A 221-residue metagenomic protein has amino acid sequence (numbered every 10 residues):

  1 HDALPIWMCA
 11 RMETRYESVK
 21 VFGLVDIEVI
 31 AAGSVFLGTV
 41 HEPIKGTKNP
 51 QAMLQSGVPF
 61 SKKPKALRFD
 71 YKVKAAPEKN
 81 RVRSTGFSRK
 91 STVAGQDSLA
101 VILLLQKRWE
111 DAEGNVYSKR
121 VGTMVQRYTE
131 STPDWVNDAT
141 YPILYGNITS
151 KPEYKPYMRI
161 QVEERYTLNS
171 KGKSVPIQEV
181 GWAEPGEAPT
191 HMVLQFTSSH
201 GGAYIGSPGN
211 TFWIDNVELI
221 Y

Functional and structural regions predicted by a protein language model:
D2-L4: Short, small-residue-biased leader/transition segments that mark boundaries at the very start of proteins
I6, K63-K65, D97-L99, N137 (+1 more regions): Residues that flank catalytic or metal-binding motifs in active/ligand-binding sites
I6-E13: Generic recognition of long tandem-repeat/solenoid scaffolds
E13-A112: Extracellular-facing segments of soluble proteins and assemblies that are Gly/Ser/Thr-biased and enriched in aromatics
A66-Y71, S98-Q106, V162-Q178, E184-G201: Internal, hydrophobic beta-strand segments that form the core of beta-sheet-rich folds
Q106-R108, N216-Y221: Short beta-strand-to-coil "C-cap" segments at the C-terminal boundary of structured domains/repeats, marking
E110-G186: Extracellular carbohydrate recognition and processing domains and analogous Trp-centered ligand-binding platforms
G186, H200-N216: Extracellular carbohydrate recognition
